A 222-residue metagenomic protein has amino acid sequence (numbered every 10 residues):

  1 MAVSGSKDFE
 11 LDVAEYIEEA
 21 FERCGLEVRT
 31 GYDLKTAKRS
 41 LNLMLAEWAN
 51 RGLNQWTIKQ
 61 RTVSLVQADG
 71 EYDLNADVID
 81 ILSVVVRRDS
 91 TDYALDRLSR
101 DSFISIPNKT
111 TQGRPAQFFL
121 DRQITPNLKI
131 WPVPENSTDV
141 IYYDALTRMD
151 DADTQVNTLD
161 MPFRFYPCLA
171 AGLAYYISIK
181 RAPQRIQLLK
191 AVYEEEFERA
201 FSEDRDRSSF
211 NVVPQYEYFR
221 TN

Functional and structural regions predicted by a protein language model:
M1-N222: Glycine-enriched, solvent-exposed interface loops adjoining structured elements
